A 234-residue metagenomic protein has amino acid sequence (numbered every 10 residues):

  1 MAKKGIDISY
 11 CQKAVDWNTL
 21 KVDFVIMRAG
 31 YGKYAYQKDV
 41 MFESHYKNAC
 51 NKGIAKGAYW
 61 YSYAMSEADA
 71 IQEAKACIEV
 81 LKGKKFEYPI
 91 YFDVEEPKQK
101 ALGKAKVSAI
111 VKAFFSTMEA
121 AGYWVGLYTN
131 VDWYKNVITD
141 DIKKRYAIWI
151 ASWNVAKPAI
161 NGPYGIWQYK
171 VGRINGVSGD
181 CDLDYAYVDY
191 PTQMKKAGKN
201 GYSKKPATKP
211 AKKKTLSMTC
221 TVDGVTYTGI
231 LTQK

Functional and structural regions predicted by a protein language model:
M1-F115, E119-G122: Substrate-binding cleft of extracellular glycoside hydrolase catalytic domains
M1-T19, T139-K212: Functionally critical loop-and-helix segments that line ligand-binding/catalytic clefts of soluble enzyme domains
K56, W124-G126, I148: Hydrophobic anchor at the start of a short beta-strand that flanks the dinucleotide cofactor-binding loop
W60, T129, S152: Short beta-strand/turn micro-motifs composed of small residues that flank or help shape donor/cofactor-binding pockets
Q72, W133-K143: Glycine-rich, charge-decorated loop segments at or immediately adjacent to ligand/cofactor-binding or catalytic sites
P97-Q99, D132-K135, W153-K157, V171-I174 (+2 more regions): Short Gly/Pro-enriched loop/turn and capping motifs at secondary-structure junctions
M118-N136: Aromatic-lined carbohydrate-recognition surfaces of secreted/lumenal glycan-active proteins
T208-K234: Short, low-complexity, charged amphipathic interaction modules
